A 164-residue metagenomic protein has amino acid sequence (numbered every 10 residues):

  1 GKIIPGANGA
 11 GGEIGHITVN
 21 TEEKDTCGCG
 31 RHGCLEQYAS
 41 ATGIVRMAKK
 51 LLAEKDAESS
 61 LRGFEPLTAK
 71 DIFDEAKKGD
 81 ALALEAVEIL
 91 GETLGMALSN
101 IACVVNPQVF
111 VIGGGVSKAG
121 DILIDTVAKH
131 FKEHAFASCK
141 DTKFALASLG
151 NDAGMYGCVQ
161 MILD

Functional and structural regions predicted by a protein language model:
K2-G11: Hydrophobic alpha-helical segments and helix pairs
I3, T21-T26, R31-D164: ATP-binding/phosphotransfer module of carbohydrate and carboxylate kinases, centering on a glycine-rich
G11-E23: A short, polar/charged loop-to-alpha-helix boundary motif
